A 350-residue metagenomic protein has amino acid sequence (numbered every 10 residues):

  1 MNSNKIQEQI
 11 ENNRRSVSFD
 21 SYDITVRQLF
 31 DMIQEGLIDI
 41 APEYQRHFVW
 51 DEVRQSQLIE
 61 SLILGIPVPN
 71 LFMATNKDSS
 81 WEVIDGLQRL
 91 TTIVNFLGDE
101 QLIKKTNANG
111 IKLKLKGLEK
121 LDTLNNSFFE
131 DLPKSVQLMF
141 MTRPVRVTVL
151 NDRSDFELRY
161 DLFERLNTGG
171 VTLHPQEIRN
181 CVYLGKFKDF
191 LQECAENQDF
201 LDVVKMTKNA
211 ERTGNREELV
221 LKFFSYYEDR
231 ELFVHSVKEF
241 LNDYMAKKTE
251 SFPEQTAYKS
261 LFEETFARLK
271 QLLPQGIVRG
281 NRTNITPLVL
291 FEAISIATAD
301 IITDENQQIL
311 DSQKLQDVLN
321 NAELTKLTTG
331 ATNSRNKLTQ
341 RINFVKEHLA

Functional and structural regions predicted by a protein language model:
N2-I24, Q28, A41-N242, L324-T332: Basic- and aromatic-enriched surface patches that contact anionic nucleotides/nucleic acids
M32-D39: Glycine-rich phosphate-binding segment of PLP-dependent enzymes
S56, L221, L288, E292-I296 (+1 more regions): A generic structural signal for well-ordered alpha-helical surface patches
D155, T213, Q255-F262, T283-F291 (+2 more regions): Short amphipathic alpha-helix initiation/capping segments at coil-to-helix junctions
F187-D189, D243-T256, S312-A331: Short, mixed-charge aromatic SLiMs
H235-I277, T283, L290: Small-residue-rich helix-loop
K270-E323: C-terminal hydrophobic structural anchor segments that stabilize assembly/packing rather than catalytic chemistry
V318-A350: Eukaryote-biased recognition of C-terminal alpha-helical segments
